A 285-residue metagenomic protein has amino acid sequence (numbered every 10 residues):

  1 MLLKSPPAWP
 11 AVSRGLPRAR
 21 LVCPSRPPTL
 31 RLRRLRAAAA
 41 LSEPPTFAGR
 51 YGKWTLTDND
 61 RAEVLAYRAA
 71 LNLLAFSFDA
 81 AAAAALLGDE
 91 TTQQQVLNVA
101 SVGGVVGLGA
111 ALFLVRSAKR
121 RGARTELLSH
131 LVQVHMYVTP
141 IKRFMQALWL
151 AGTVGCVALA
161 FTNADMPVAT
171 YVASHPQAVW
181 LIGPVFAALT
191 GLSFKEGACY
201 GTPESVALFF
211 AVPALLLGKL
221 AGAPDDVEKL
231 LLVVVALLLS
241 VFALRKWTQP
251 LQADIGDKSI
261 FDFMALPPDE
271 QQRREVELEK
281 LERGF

Functional and structural regions predicted by a protein language model:
M1-L32, A37-A40: N-terminal chloroplast transit peptides
V64-A84: The first (N-terminal) embedded transmembrane alpha-helix
Q93-V105, R124, T170-G183: Structural signature of hydrophobic alpha-helical transmembrane segments
S101, R121-R124, T139-G152, H175-V179 (+1 more regions): Cytoplasmic-side transmembrane-helix entry/capping segments in multi-pass membrane proteins
A110-G122, L127-T139, L189-C199: C-terminal ends of transmembrane helices
W149-A158, V206-K219, D262-E270: Small-residue-rich segments of transmembrane alpha-helices in multi-pass membrane proteins, especially helix faces
W180-F186, G201-G218, L230-V241: Alpha-helical membrane segments in multi-pass integral membrane proteins
Q252-G284: Short, highly charged, low-complexity non-transmembrane loops/tails of multi-pass membrane proteins
